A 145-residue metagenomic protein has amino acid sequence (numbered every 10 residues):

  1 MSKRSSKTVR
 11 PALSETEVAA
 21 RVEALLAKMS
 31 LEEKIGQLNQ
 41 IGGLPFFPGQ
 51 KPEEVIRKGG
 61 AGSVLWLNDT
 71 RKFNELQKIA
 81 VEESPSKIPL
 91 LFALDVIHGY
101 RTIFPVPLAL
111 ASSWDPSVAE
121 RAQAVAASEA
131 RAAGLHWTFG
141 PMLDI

Functional and structural regions predicted by a protein language model:
S2-I145: N-terminal beta-rich core of secreted/periplasmic extracellular enzymes
